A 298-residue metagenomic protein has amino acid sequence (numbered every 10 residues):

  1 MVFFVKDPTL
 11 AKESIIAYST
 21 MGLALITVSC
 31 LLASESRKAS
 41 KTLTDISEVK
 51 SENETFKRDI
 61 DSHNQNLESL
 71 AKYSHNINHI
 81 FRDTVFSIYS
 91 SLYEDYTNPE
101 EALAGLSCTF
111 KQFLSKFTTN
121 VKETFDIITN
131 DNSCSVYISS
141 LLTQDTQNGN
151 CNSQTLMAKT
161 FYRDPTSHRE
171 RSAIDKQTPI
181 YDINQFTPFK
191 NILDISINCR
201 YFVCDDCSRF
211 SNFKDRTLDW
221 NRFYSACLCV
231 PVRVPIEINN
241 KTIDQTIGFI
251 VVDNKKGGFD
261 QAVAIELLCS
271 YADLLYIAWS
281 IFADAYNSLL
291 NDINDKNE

Functional and structural regions predicted by a protein language model:
M1-R37: Alpha-helical transmembrane segments and their helix-membrane boundary motifs
C30-A33, R37-S47, S51-E54, C269-Y286: Signal-transmission coiled-coil "S-helix"-like helices that couple sensory/receiver modules to catalytic effector
S34-T160, K296-E298: Intrinsically disordered, low-complexity terminal regulatory regions
D126-N130, L218-W220, N240-T242: Short consensus segments that form the blades of beta-propeller domains, in both extracellular/periplasmic
S140-L142, V234-I236, D253-K256: Short, flexible loop/turn elements at secondary-structure junctions
S140-S225: Regulatory sensory and allosteric helical modules in signal-transduction proteins and certain transcription factors
S225-N240: A short, aliphatic-rich beta-strand micro-motif
I243-E298: Juxtadomain coupling helices with adjacent low-complexity linkers
